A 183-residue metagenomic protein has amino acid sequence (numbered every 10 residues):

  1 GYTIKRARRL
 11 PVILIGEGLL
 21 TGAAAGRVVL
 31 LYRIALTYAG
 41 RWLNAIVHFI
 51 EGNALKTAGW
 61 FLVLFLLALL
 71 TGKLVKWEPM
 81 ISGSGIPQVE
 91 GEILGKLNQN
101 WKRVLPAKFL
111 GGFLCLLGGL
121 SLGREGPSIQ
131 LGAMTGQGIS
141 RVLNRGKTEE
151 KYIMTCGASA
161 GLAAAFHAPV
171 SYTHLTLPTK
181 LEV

Functional and structural regions predicted by a protein language model:
G1-L181: Alpha-helical transmembrane segments and immediately membrane-proximal extracytoplasmic
